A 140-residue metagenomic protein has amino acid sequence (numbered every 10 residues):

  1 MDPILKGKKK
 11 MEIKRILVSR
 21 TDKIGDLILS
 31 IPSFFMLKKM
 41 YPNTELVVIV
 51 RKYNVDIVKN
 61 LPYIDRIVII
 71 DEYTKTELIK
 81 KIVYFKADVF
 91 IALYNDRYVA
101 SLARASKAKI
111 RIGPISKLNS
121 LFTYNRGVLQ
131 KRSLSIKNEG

Functional and structural regions predicted by a protein language model:
M1-G140: Catalytic machinery of carbohydrate-active enzymes, primarily nucleotide-sugar-dependent glycosyltransferases
